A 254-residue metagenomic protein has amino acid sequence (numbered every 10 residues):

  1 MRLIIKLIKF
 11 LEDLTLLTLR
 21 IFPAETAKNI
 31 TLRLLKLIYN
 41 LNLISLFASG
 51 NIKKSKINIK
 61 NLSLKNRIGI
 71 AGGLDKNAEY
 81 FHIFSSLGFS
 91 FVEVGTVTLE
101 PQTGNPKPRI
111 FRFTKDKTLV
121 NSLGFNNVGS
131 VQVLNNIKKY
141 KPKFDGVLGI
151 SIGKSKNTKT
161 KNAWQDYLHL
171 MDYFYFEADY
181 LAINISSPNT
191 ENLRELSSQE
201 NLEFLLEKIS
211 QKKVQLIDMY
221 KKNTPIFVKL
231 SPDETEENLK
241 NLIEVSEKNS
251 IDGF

Functional and structural regions predicted by a protein language model:
M1-K9: Short, Lys/Arg-enriched, disordered terminal segments
I4-I5, L46-I70, Q132-D145: N-terminal amphipathic alpha-helix/helix-capping segment at the start of soluble metabolic enzymes
F10-I57, T118-N126, S130: An N-cap/entry alpha-helix motif that binds or orients negatively charged groups
S63-L64, G69, G73, Y80-E100: Active-site cofactor/substrate anionic-group-binding motifs, chiefly glycine- and Lys/Arg-rich phosphate-binding loops
L64, G72-D75, S85, N126-G253: Conserved alpha/beta-domain cores
Y80-F84, Q102-R109, T160-A163: Short, conserved acidic/polar surface loops in the N-terminal third of protein domains
G95-D145: A gly/proline- and charged-residue-enriched helix-loop-helix capping module
